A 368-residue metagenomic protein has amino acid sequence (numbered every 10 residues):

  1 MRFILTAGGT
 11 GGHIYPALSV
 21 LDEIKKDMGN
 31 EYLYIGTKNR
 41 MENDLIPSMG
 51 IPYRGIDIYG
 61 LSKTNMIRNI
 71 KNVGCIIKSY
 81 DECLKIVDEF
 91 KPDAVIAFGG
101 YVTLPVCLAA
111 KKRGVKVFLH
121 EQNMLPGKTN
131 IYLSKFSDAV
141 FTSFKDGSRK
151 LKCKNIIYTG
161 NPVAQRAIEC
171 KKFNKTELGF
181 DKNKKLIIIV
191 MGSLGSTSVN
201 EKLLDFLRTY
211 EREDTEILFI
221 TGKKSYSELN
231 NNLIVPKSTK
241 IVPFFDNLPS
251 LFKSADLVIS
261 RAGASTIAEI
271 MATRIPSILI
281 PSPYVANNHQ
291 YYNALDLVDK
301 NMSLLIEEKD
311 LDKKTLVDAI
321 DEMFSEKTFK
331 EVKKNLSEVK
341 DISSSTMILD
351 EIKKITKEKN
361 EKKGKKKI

Functional and structural regions predicted by a protein language model:
R2, M41, P52, K111-K172: Active-site-proximal region of nucleotide-activated glycan assembly enzymes, centered on histidine/acidic-rich loops
F3-G8, N30-C75, Y80, E307-K309: Conserved nucleotide-sugar phosphate-binding/catalytic loop shared by glycosyltransferases and other
H13-K25: Short amphipathic alpha-helix
R40, L45, I168, K172-N174 (+4 more regions): Donor-nucleotide binding loops and adjacent catalytic segments primarily of GT-B fold Leloir glycosyltransferases
E82-V95, V102-F118, I131, K135-F136: Glycosyltransferases and closely related glycan-assembly transferases that use nucleotide-activated donors
P92-A94, K253-A268, I275-P276: Acidic donor-binding loop of glycosyltransferase active sites
T328-I342: A short, well-ordered alpha-helix in the C-terminal region of glycosyltransferases
D341-I368: C-terminal alpha-helical cap of glycosyltransferases
